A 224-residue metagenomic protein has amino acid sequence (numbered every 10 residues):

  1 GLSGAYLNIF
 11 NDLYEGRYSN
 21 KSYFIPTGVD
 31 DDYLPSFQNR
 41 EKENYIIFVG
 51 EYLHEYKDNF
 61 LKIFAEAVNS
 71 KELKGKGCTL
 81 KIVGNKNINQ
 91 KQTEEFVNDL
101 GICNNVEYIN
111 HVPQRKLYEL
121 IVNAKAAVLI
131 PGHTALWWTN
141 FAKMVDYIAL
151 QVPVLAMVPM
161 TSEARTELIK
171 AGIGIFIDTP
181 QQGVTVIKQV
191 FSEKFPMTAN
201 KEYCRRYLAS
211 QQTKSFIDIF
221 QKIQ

Functional and structural regions predicted by a protein language model:
A5, G28: Carbohydrate-associated surface elements
R17, D31-I46, K71-G75, K222: Nucleotide-sugar donor-binding and catalytic loop/hinge architecture of NDP-sugar-dependent glycosyltransferases
Q38-L61, A65, Q212: Conserved donor-binding/catalytic core segment of Leloir-type glycosyltransferases
E55-Y56, P113-E119, A127-D146, L155-T166: Nucleotide-sugar-dependent
G77, K81-K86, Q90-Y118: Nucleotide-activated donor-binding/catalytic signature segment of Leloir-type glycosyltransferases, i.e., the conserved
A124: An anion/phosphate-binding loop that grips the pyrophosphate of nucleotide cofactors and donors
P159-K188: Change "using UDP/GDP/dTDP sugars" to "using nucleotide sugars
D178-T185, S192-I223: A charged, aromatic-enriched C-terminal amphipathic alpha-helix characteristic of glycosyltransferases across folds
